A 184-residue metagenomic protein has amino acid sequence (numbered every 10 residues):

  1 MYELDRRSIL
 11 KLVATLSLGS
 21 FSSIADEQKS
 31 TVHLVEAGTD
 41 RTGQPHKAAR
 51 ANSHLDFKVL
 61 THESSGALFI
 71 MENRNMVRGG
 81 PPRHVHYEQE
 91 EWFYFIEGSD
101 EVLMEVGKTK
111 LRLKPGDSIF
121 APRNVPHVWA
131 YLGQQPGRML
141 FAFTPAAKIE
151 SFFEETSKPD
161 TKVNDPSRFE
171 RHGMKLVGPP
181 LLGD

Functional and structural regions predicted by a protein language model:
M1-S17: N-terminal secretory signal peptides and thylakoid transit peptides that target proteins across membranes
S23-F57, K158: C-terminal segment of N-terminal export signals and the immediately downstream linker at the start of the mature
K47-R83, Q89-E90: A short glycine-rich, His/Asp/Glu-containing loop-to-beta-strand
R74, E88-V102: Short, conserved beta-strand element in jelly-roll/cupin
K108-R123: Short acidic-glycine-tyrosine-enriched beta hairpin
R123-I149: Ligand-binding loop in jelly-roll beta-barrel domains
E150, E154-D184: Acidic/histidine-enriched, glycine/proline-rich intrinsically disordered or flexible terminal extensions
